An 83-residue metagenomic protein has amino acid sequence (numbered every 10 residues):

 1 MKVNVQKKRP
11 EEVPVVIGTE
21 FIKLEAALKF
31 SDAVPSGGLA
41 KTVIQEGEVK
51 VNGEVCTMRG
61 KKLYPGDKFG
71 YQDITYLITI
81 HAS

Functional and structural regions predicted by a protein language model:
M1-S31, E54-S83: Ferredoxin-like alpha/beta domains used as RNA- or RNAP-binding modules
V34, V43-I44, L63: Short, well-ordered loop/turn sites that connect or cap secondary structure elements
G37: C2H2-type zinc-finger recognition helix
E46-E54: Short, structured beta-strand/loop micro-motifs enriched in basic residues and often containing a Trp
